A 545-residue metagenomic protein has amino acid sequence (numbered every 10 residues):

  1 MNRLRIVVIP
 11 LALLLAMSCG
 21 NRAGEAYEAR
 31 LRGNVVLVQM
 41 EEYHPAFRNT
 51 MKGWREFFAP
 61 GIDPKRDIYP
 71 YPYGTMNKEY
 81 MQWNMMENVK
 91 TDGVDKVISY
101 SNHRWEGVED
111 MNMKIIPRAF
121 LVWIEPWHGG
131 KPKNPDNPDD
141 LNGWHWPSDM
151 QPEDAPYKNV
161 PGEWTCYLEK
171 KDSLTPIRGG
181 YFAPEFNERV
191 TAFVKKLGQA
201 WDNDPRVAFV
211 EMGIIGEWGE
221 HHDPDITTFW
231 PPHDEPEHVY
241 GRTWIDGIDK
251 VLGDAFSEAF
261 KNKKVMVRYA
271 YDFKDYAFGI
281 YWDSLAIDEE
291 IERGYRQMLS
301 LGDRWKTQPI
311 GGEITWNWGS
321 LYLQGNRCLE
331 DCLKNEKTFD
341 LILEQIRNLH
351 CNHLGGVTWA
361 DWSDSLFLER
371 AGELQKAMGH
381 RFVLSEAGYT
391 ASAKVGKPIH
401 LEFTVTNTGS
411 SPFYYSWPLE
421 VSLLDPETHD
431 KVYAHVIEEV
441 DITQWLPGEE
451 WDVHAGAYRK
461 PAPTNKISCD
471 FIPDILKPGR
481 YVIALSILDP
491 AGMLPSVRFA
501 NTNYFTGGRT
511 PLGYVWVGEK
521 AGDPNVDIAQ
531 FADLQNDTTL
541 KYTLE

Functional and structural regions predicted by a protein language model:
M1-V8: Bacterial N-terminal signal peptides that target proteins for export
L15-S18: C-terminal motif of bacterial Sec signal peptides marking the signal peptidase cleavage site
Y27-K65, Y73-T75, E109-M113, F209-A360: Catalytic-core regions of glycoside hydrolase
R66-L168, R189, I245-K263: Aromatic-lined substrate-binding rim segments of carbohydrate-active enzymes
N77, L197, V210, F256 (+2 more regions): Conserved, mostly hydrophobic/aromatic
E153-N187, F193-H238: Active-site groove signature of glycoside hydrolases
T338-T390: Catalytic cores of secreted or luminal carbohydrate-active enzymes
K376-E545: Extracellular/luminal regions of secreted and cell-surface proteins that mediate adhesion/ECM remodeling
